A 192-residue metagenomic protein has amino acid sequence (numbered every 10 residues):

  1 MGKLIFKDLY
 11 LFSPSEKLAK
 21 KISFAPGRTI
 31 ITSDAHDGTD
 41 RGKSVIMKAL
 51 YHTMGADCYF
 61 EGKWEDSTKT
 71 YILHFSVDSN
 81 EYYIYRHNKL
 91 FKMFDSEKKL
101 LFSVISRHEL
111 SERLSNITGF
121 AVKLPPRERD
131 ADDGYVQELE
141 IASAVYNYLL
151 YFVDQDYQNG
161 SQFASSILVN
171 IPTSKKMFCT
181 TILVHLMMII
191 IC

Functional and structural regions predicted by a protein language model:
M1-Y82: Extreme N-terminal "head/tail" segments of very large remodeling/mechanoenzyme assemblies
T32, Y51, H87, C179-T180: Residue-level recognition of well-ordered secondary-structure positions
H36, V45, F60, W64 (+4 more regions): General "foldedness" signal
G38, G55-S67, H87-L90, D95-I105: Generic structural signal for short, solvent-exposed loop/turn connectors between secondary structure elements
L50, T68, I72-V77, E81-K98 (+1 more regions): ABC ATPase nucleotide-binding domain signature region
K89-M93, L100-I190: Extended, charged alpha-helical "arm/stalk" segments used for dimerization and assembly in large NTPase-driven machines
